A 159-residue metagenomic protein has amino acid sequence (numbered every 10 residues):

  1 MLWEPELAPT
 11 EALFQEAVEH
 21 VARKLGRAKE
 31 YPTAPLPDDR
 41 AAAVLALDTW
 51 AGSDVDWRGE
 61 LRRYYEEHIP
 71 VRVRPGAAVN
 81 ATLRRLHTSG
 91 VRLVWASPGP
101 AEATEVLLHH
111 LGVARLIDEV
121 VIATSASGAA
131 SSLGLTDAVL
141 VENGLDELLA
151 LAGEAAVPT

Functional and structural regions predicted by a protein language model:
M1-A77: N-terminal helical cap/lid subdomain that shapes the substrate entry/recognition surface in HAD-like hydrolases
T10, W95-A96: Small/polar loops that bind or transfer phosphate-bearing groups
L13, R74-A78, G99-P100, S125 (+1 more regions): Short beta->alpha linker loops
V21, A46-L47, R85, L107 (+2 more regions): Residues within well-ordered alpha helices
R23, H87, G153-A156: Anion (oxyanion) recognition and catalysis
S53-V55, N80-R85, L145-L148: Short glycine/proline-centered loop/turn elements that form peptide/ligand docking sites
E66-W95, A101-E105: Short, acidic loop-to-helix structural element flanking the phosphoryl-transfer center in phosphate-processing enzymes
A101, E105-T159: Asp-based, Mg2+/Mn2+-dependent phosphohydrolase catalytic module
